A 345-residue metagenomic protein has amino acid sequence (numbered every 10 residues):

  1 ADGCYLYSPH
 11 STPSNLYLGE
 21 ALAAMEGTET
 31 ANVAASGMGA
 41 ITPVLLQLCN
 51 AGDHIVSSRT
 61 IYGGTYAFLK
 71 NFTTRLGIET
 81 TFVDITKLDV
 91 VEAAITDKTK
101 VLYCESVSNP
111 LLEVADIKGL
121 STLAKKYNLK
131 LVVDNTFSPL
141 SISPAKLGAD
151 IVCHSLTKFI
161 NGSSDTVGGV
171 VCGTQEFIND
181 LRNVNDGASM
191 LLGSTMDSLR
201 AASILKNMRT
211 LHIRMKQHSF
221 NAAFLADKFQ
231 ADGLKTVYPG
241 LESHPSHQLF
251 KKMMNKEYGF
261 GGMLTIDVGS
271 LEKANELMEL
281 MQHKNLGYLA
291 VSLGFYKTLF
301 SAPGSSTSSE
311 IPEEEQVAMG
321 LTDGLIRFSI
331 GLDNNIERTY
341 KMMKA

Functional and structural regions predicted by a protein language model:
A1-G39, G64-N71: Conserved N-terminal alpha-helix of the aminotransferase class I/II PLP-enzyme fold
G3, E29, V167, R200 (+3 more regions): Short amphipathic alpha-helical segments
T30-V237, K251: Conserved PLP-enzyme active-site core in the AAT-like
K70, L271-E272, E279, T298-A345: PLP-dependent enzyme catalytic core of the Aspartate aminotransferase-like
G162, M196, N255-Y258, M319-D323: Short, flexible turn/loop "capping" segments at secondary-structure junctions
I204-I213, G261-G269, R327-G331: Short, well-ordered beta-strand elements within core beta-sheets of diverse protein domains
A223-K284, Y288-Y296, I311-V317: Conserved small-domain helix->loop->beta segment predominantly found in fold-type I
